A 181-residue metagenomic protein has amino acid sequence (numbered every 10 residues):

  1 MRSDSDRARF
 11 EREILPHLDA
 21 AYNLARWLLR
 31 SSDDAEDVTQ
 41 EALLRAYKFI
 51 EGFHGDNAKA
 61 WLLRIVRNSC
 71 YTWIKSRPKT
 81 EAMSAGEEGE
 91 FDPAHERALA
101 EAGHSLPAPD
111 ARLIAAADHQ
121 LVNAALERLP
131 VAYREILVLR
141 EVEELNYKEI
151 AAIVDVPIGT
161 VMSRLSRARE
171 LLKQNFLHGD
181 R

Functional and structural regions predicted by a protein language model:
M1-N23, D33-E36: A short, charge-rich alpha-helical start-of-domain segment used by transcription regulators
E13, H17, A21, A42 (+2 more regions): Residue-level preference for hydrophobic side chains embedded in well-ordered alpha helices
D37-L44, K48, D56-N68: Structural recognition of an alpha-helix C-terminal capping motif at a helix-to-coil junction
R67-G86, E101, A115: Arg/Lys-rich amphipathic alpha helix in sigma70-family domain 2
F91-E127: Acidic, proline/glycine-rich intrinsically disordered inter-domain spacer in sigma factors
I136-R140: A short pre-motif secondary-structure segment
V142, K148, V154-H178: DNA-recognition helix of helix-turn-helix
